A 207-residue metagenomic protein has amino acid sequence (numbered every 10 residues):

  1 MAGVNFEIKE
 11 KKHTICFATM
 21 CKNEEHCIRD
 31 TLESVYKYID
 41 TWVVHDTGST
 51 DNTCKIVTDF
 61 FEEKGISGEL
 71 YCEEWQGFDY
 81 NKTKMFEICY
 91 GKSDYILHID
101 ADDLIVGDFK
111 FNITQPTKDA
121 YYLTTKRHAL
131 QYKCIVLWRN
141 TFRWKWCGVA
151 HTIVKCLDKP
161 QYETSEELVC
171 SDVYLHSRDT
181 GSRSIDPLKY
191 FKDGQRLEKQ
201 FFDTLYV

Functional and structural regions predicted by a protein language model:
A2-I8, D79-F86, S93-I99, D103-V207: Catalytic-site signature of metal-activated, phosphate-bearing donor transferases, centered on the GT-A/GT-A-like
V4-F6, F17, K37: N-terminal beta-strand-loop-alpha-helix module at the start of alpha/beta ligand-binding or catalytic domains
E10-I15: A short, charged/proline- and glycine-enriched loop that marks the coil->beta-strand transition at the N-terminal
T19-M20, D40-G48, E69-E73: Short beta-strand/loop segment that forms part of the nucleotide-sugar
T19-T41: Short, well-formed alpha-helical segments that are part of the catalytic scaffolds of diverse glycosyltransferases
R29, E33-Y36, C54, T58-E62 (+1 more regions): Class I S-adenosyl-L-methionine
S34, D46-V57, E74-W75: A conserved acidic beta->alpha catalytic loop
K55-K84, I88: Conserved donor nucleotide-binding strand/loop of the catalytic core
